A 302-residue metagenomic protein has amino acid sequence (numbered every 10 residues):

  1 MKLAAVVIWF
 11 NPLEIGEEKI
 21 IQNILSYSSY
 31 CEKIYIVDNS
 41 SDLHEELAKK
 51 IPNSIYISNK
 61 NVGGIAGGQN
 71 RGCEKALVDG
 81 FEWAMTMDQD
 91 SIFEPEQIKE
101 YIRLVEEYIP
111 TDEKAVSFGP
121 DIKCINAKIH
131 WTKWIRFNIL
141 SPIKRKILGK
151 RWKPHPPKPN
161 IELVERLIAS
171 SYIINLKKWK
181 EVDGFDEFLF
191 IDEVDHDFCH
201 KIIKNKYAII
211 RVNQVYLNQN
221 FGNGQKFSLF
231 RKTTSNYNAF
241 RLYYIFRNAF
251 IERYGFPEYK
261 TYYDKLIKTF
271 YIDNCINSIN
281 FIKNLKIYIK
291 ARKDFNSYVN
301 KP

Functional and structural regions predicted by a protein language model:
V7-S28: Short, well-formed alpha-helical segments that are part of the catalytic scaffolds of diverse glycosyltransferases
D38-E46, N61, S91-I92: A conserved acidic beta->alpha catalytic loop
K60-A76: Glycine-rich, basic loop-to-helix element that forms the pyrophosphate-binding segment of sugar-nucleotide handling
F81-D90: Short beta-strand-to-loop acidic/aromatic patch adjacent to the donor-nucleotide binding site
F118-H130: Short beta-strand-to-loop element that shapes/binds the nucleotide-sugar donor at the catalytic cleft/hinge
N138-E165: Short, flexible, basic/aromatic active-site loop/helix in glycosyltransferases
Y172, K178, V182-D183, F188-V215: A short, conserved alpha-helix in the catalytic core of glycosyltransferases
Y243, Y254-P302: Non-catalytic, C-terminal membrane-associated alpha-helical segments of glycosyltransferases
